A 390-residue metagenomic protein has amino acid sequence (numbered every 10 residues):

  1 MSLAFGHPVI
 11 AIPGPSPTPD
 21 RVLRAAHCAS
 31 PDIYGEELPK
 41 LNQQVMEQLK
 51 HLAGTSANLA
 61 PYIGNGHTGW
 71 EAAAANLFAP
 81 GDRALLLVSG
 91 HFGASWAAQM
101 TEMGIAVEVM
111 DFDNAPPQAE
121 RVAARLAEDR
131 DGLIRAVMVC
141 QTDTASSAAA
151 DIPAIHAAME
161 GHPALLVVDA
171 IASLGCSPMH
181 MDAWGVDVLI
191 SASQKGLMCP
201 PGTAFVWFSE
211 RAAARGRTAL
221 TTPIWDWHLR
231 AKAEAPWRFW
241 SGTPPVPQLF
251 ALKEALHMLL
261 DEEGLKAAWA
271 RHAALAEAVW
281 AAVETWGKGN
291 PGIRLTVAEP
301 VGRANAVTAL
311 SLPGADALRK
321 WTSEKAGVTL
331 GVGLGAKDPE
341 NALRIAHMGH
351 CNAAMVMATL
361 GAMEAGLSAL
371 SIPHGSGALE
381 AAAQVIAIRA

Functional and structural regions predicted by a protein language model:
P17-T18, Q194-A281, A390: Active-site C-terminal subdomain of aminotransferase-like
A25-A72, H91, S95-Q99: Conserved N-terminal alpha-helix of the aminotransferase class I/II PLP-enzyme fold
Q44-L52, H257-T296, W321: Conserved PLP-dependent catalytic core of the aminotransferase class-I/II
F78-A94: Conserved PLP-anchoring active-site segment centered on the Schiff-base-forming lysine
P117-G175, V188: Active-site phosphate-binding strand-loop segment of PLP-dependent enzymes
D182-Q194: Conserved active-site segment immediately N-terminal to the catalytic lysine that forms the internal aldimine
P291-A358: Conserved C-terminal alpha-helix-loop-beta "cap" of PLP-dependent enzymes that closes/shapes the active-site mouth
E340-A390: PLP-dependent enzyme catalytic core of the Aspartate aminotransferase-like
